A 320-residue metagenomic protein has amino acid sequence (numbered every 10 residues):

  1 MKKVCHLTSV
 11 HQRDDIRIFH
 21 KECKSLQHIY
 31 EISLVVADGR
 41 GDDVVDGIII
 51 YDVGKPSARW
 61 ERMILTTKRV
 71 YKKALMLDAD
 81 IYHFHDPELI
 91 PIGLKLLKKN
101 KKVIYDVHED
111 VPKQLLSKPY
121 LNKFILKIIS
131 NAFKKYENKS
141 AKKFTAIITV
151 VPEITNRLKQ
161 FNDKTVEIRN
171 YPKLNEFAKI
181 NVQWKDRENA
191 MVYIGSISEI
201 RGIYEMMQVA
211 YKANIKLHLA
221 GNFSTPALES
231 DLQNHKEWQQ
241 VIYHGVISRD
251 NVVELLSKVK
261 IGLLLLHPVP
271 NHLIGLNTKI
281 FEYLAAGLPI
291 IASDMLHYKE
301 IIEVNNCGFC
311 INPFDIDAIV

Functional and structural regions predicted by a protein language model:
M1-R40, D46, A146-I148, P152 (+4 more regions): N-terminal subdomain of nucleotide-sugar transferases
C5-L7, I148, W184-H218: Conserved donor-binding/catalytic core segment of Leloir-type glycosyltransferases
E22-K24, K68-L75, K95, Y105 (+2 more regions): Membrane-proximal helix-turn-helix segments that form the acceptor-binding/catalytic region of lipid-linked
Y51-D52, K127-K179, D186: Donor nucleotide-sugar binding/catalytic pocket of nucleotide-sugar-dependent glycosyltransferases
K73-I90, K101-I104: Short N-terminal targeting/anchoring amphipathic segment
H218-G221, E229-E254: Nucleotide-activated donor-binding/catalytic signature segment of Leloir-type glycosyltransferases, i.e., the conserved
I261-L264, E282-A292: Short hydrophobic beta-strand element within catalytic cores of glycosyltransferases and related nucleotide-activated
V304-N305, F309-I316: Conserved acidic donor-binding segment of nucleotide-sugar-dependent glycosyltransferases
